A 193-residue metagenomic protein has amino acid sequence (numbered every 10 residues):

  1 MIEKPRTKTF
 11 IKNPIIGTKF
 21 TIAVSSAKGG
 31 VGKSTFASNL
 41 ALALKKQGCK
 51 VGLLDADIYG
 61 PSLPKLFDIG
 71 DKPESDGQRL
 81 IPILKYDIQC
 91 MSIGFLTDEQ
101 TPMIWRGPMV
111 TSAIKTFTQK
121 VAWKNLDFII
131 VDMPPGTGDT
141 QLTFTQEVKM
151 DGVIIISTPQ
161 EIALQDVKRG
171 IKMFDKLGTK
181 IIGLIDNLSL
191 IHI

Functional and structural regions predicted by a protein language model:
M1-A27: Extreme N-terminal, non-catalytic leader segments that precede Walker-type/kinase nucleotide-binding cores
I15, G77, G107, T111-K115 (+3 more regions): Amphipathic alpha-helical transducer elements in NTP-driven molecular machines
T18, G29, D55, L63 (+5 more regions): Residue-level signature of catalytic and energy-coupling elements of molecular machines, predominantly ATP/GTP-dependent
F20-D57, L184: Walker A/P-loop phosphate-binding motif and the immediately C-terminal alpha-helix
V31-N39, P61-S62, G136-Q141, L164-D166: Short glycine/serine/threonine-rich phosphate/pyrophosphate-binding segments that cradle anionic phosphate groups
K50-W105, T111, T118: Phosphate-binding loop that captures ATP/GTP phosphates
D87, N125-I129: Loop/turn-to-beta-strand initiation segments
K120, D127-F128, P134-I191: Conserved catalytic-core segment of NTP-binding enzymes
